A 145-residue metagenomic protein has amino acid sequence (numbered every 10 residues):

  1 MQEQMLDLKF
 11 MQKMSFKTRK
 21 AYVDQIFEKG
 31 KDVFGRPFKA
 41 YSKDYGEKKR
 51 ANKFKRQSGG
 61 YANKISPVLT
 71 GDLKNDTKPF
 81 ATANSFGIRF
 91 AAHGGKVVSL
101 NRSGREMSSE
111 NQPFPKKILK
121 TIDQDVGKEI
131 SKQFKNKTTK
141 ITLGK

Functional and structural regions predicted by a protein language model:
M1-K145: Short, Lys/Arg-rich flexible segments
